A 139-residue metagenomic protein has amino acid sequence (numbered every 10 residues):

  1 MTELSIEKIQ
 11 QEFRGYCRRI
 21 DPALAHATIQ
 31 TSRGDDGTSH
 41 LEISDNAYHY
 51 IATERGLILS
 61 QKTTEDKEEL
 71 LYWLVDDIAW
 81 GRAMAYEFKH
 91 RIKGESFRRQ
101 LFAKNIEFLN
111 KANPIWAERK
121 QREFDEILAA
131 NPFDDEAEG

Functional and structural regions predicted by a protein language model:
M1-H40: N-terminal "first-domain core" detector
T2, I6, Q10, M84-G139: Intrinsically disordered, low-complexity, charge-dense segments enriched in Lys/Arg and Glu/Asp interspersed
G15-R19, A23, D77, A112-I115 (+1 more regions): Surface-exposed polar/charged interaction patches
R33-L59: Short aromatic-glycine-(Arg/Gly/Cys) micro-motifs in beta-strand/loop hairpins
T53-R55, V75-D76, Y86: Beta-hairpin (beta-strand-turn-beta-strand) motif
S60-T64: A short, polar/proline- and glycine-enriched secondary-structure boundary/capping micro-motif
E65-I78: A short, charged, amphipathic alpha-helix used as a generic interaction element across diverse proteins
